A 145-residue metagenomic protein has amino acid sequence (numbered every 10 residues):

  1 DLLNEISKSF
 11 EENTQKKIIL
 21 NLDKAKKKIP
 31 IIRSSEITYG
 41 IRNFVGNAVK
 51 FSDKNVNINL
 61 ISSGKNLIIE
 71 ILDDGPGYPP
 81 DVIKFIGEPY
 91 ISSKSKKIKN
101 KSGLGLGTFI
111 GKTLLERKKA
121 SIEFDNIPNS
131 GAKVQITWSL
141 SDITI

Functional and structural regions predicted by a protein language model:
D1-E12, K16, G40-R42: Short beta-to-alpha transition helix within the HATPase_c
Q15-K28, I32: Conserved catalytic submotifs in the C-terminal HATPase_c
N55-K65: Short beta-strand/loop element within the Bergerat-fold HATPase_c
N66, G77, G105, I127-Q135: Glycine-rich nucleotide-binding loop
D73: Acidic ATP/Mg2+-coordinating residue in the GHKL
Y78-I91: Short conserved segment of the HATPase_c
I110-K119: Conserved glycine-/histidine-rich ATP-lid loop and adjacent helix of the Bergerat-fold HATPase_c
